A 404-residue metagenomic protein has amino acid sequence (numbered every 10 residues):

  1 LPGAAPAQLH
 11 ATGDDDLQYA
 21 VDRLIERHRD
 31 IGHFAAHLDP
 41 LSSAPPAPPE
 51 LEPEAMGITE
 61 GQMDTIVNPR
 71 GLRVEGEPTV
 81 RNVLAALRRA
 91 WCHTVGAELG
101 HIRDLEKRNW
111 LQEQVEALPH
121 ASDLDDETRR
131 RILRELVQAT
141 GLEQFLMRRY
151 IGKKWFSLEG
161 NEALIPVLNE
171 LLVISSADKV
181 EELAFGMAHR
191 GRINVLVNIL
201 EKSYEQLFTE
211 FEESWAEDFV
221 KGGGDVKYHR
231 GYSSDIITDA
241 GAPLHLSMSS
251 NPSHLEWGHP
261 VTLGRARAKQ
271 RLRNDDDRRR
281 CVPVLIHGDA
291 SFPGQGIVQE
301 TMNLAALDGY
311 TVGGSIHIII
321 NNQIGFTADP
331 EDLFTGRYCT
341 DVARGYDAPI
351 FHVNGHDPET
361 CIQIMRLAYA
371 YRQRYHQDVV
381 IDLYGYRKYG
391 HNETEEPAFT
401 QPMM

Functional and structural regions predicted by a protein language model:
L1-L164, V180: Extended, charge-enriched "interface" segments that sit outside catalytic cores
P2-A5, E60-P69, M147-I151, I237-L244 (+4 more regions): Short acidic (Asp/Glu) and glycine-rich catalytic loops that position anionic groups and cofactors
H10-D14, R73-E77, H101, S122-D123 (+6 more regions): Hydrophobic alpha-helical scaffolding
A20-R23, R70, A85, E98 (+5 more regions): Short alpha-helical segments and helix-capping/turn motifs at coil-helix boundaries
L24-P40, E170-I199, H287-M302, L307 (+3 more regions): Conserved phosphate/anionic-ligand binding catalytic regions in large, soluble enzymes, centered on
P69-P78, Q206-E217, A328-D332, A343 (+1 more regions): Phosphate/diphosphate-binding loops
G141, F145-E205: Active-site pocket-lining segments that scaffold enzyme catalytic pockets across diverse folds
E181-G355: Cofactor-binding active-site loop characterized by glycine-rich and histidine/acidic residues
